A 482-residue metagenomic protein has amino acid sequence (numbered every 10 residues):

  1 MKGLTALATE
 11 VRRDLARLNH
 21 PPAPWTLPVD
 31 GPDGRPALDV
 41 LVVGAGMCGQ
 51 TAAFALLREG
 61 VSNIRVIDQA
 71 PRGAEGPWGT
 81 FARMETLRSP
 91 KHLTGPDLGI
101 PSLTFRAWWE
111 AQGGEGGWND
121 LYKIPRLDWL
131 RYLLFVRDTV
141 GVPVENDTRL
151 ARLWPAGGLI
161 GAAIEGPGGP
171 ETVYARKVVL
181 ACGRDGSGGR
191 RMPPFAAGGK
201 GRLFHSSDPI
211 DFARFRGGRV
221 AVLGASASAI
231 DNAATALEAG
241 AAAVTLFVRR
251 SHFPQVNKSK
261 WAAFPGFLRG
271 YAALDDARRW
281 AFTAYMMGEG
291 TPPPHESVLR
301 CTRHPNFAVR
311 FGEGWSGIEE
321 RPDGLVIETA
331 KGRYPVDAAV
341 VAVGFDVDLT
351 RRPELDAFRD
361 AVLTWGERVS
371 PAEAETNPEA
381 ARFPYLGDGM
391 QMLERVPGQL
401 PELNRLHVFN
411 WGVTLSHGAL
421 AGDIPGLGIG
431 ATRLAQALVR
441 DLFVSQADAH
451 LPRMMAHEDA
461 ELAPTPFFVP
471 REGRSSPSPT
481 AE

Functional and structural regions predicted by a protein language model:
M1-A70, W118-A227, D231-A239, T245-E482: Flavin (primarily FAD) cofactor-binding/catalytic cores of flavoenzymes
F54-A55, E59, Q69-A74, G79-S89 (+3 more regions): Core Rossmann-like FAD-binding/catalytic domain of the broad FAD-dependent monooxygenase superfamily
A70-D97, P254-G270: Conserved N-terminal glycine-rich FAD pyrophosphate-binding loop of Rossmann-like flavoproteins
P96-L130: A conserved beta-strand/loop capping segment in the N-terminal third of enzymes that catalyze redox or closely related
